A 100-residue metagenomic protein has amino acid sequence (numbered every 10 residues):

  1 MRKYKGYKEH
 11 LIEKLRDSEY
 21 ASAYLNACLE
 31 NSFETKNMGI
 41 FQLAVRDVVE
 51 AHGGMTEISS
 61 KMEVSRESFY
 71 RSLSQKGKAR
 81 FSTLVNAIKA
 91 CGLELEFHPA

Functional and structural regions predicted by a protein language model:
M1-A44: N-terminal flexible/basic segments that precede or flank functional cores
K3, E96-A100: Short, charged recognition helix plus adjacent turn of helix-turn-helix-like nucleic-acid-binding domains
A21, N37, F41-V45, G54 (+2 more regions): Amphipathic alpha-helical interface surfaces
D47-Y70: Short alpha-helical DNA-recognition segment
Y70-R71, V85: Key DNA-contacting residues within the recognition helix of helix-turn-helix
S74-Q75: Residue-level detection of the helix-turn-helix DNA-binding "recognition helix"
F81-F97: DNA major-groove recognition helix of helix-turn-helix/homeodomain DNA-binding modules
